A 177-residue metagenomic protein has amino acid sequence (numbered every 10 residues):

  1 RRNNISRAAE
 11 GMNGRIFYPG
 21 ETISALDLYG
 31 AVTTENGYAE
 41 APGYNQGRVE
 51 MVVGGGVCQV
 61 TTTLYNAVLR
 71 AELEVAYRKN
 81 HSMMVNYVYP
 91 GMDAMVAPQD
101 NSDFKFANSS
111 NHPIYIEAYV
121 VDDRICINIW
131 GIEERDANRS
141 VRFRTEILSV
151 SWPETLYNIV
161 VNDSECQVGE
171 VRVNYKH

Functional and structural regions predicted by a protein language model:
R1-H177: Well-ordered beta-sheet/strand-loop patches within structured domains
